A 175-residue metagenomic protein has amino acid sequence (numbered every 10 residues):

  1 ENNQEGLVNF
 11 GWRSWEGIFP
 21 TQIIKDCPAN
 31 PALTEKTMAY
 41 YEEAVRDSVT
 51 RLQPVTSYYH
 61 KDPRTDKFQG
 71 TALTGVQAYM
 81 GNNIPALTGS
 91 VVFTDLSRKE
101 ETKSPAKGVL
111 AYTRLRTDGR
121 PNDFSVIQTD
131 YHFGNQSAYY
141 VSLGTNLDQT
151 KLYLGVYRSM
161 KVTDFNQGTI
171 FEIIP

Functional and structural regions predicted by a protein language model:
E1-D130, A138, D148-K151, K161-G168: Beta-propeller domain segments
Y157-S159: Short beta-strand-plus-loop segments that form exposed binding edges in beta-rich domains
T169-P175: Extracellular/periplasmic ectodomains of large secreted or surface enzymes and adhesion receptors
